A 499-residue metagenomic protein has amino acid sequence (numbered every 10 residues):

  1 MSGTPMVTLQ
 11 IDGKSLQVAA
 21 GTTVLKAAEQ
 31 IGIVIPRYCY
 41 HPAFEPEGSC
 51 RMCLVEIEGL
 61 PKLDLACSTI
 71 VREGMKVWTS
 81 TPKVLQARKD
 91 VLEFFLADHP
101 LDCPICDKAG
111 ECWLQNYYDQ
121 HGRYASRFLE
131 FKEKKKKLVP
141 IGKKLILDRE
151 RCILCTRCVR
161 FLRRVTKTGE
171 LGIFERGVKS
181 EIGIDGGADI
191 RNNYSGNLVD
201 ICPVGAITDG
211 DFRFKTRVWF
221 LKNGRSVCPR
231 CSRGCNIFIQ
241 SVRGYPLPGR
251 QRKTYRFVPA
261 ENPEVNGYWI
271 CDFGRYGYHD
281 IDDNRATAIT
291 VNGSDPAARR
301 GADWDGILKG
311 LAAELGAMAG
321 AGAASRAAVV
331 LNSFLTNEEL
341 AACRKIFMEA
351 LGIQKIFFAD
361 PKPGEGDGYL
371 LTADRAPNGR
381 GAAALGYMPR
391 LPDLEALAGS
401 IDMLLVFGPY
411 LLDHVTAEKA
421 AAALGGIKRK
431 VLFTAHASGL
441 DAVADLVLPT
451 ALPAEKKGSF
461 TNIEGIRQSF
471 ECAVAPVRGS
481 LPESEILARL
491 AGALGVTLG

Functional and structural regions predicted by a protein language model:
L9-Q10, E73-S80, I182-G186, N223 (+2 more regions): Short beta-alpha connecting loops at secondary-structure transitions that line or flank enzyme active sites
T22-K26, I70, T336, P482: Short, structural beta-strand-to-alpha-helix junction motif
V24-E58: A basic, amphipathic helix-loop patch mediating RNA/tRNA/ribosome contacts
R51-I237, V242, P246-P248: Fe-S ferredoxin-like electron-transfer domains and their immediately adjacent linker/connector regions across
L129-E130, K137, P248-Q251, Y255-S325 (+3 more regions): Cofactor-/ligand-binding subdomain signature composed of acidic, glycine-rich, tryptophan-containing flexible loops
N193-P259, Y410, K419-A421, G425-S438 (+1 more regions): Phosphate/diphosphate-binding loops
M318-A321, L340, I346, A350-G352 (+2 more regions): Non-catalytic alpha/beta scaffold blocks inside enzyme catalytic domains
A328-E339, Y410-L412: Gly/Ser/Thr-rich loops at beta-strand to alpha-helix junctions that form or flank small-molecule/cofactor-binding
